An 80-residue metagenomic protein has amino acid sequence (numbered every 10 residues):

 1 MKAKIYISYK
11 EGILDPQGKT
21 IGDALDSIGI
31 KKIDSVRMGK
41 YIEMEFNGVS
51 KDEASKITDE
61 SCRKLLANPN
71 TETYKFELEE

Functional and structural regions predicted by a protein language model:
M1-E11, K40-E43: Short glycine-/aliphatic-rich beta-strand segments at the starts of folded cytosolic domains
Y6, V36, E45, E77-E79: Solvent-exposed beta-strand sheet faces enriched in polar/charged residues
Y9-E11, G48, E80: Non-catalytic surface loops within mature trypsin-like serine protease
G12-I28: Short amphipathic alpha-helix segments
G12-P16, V49-K56: Short, conserved charged micro-motifs
Q17, I28-G29, S61, L78: Short beta-strand/helix segments in adaptor/scaffold domains that form protein-protein interfaces within large
K31-R37: N-terminal glycine-rich anion-binding loops that anchor highly charged ligand groups
A54-E80: C-terminal structural segments of small proteins and small subunits
